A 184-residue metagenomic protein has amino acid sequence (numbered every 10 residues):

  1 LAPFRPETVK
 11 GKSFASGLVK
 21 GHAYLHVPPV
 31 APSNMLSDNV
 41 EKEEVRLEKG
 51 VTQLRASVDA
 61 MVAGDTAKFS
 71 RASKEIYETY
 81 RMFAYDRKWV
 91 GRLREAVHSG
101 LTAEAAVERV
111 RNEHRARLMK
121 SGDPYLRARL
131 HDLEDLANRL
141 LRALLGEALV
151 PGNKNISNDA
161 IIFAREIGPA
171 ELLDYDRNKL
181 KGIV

Functional and structural regions predicted by a protein language model:
L1-V184: Non-catalytic, soluble scaffold/interaction modules
